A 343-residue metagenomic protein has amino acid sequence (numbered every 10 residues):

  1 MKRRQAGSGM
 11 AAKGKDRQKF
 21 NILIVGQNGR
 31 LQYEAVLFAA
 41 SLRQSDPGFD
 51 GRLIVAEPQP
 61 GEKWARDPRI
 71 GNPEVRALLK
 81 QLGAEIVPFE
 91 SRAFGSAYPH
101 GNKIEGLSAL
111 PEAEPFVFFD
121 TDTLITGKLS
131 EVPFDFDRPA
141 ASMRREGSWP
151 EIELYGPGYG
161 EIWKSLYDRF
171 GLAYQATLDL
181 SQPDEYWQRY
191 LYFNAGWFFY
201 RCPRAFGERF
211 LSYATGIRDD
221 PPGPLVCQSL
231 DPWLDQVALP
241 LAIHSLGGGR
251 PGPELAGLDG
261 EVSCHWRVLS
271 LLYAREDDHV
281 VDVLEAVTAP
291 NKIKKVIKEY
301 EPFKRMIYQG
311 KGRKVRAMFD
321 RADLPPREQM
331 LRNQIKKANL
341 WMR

Functional and structural regions predicted by a protein language model:
K2-R343: Glycosyltransferase catalytic domains, chiefly GT-A lineage
